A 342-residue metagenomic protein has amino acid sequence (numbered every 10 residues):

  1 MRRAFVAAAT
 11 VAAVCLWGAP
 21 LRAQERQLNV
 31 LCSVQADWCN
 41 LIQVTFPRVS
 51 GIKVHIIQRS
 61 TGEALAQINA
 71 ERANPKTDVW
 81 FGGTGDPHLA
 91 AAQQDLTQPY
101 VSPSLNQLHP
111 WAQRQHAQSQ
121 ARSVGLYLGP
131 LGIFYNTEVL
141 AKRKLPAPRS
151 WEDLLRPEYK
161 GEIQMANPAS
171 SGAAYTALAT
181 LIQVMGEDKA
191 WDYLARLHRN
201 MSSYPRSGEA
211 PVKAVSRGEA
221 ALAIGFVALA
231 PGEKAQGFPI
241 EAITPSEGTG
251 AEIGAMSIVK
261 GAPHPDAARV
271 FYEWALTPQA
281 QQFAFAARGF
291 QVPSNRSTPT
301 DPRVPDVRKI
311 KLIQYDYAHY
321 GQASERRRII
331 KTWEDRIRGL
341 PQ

Functional and structural regions predicted by a protein language model:
W17-A23: Sec/Tat signal peptide C-region and signal peptidase I cleavage site
Q24-A90: Early extracytoplasmic/lumenal segment of secretory-pathway proteins
S33-N40, K76-E219: Extracytoplasmic ligand-binding site segments that recognize negatively charged/polar headgroups
D86-A90, S216, A220-P239: A ligand-binding cleft/hinge motif common to bilobed small-molecule-binding domains
G129, Y193-H198, S202-P205, Q236-K260 (+1 more regions): Periplasmic-binding protein-like
F134-V139, A179, I253-P265, F283-A284: A bilobed periplasmic-binding-protein/Venus flytrap-type ligand-binding module shared by bacterial periplasmic
V259-Y317: Mature extracytoplasmic/periplasmic domains
Y315-Q342: Conserved C-terminal helix/tail region of periplasmic/extracytoplasmic solute-binding proteins
